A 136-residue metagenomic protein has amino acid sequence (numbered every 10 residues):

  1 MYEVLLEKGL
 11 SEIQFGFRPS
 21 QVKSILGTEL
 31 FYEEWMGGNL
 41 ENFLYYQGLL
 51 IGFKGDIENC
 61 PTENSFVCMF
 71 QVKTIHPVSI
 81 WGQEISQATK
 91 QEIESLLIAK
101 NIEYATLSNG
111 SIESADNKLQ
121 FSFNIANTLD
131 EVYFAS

Functional and structural regions predicted by a protein language model:
M1-S136: Short helix/turn-capping signatures at newly exposed starts of structured segments
